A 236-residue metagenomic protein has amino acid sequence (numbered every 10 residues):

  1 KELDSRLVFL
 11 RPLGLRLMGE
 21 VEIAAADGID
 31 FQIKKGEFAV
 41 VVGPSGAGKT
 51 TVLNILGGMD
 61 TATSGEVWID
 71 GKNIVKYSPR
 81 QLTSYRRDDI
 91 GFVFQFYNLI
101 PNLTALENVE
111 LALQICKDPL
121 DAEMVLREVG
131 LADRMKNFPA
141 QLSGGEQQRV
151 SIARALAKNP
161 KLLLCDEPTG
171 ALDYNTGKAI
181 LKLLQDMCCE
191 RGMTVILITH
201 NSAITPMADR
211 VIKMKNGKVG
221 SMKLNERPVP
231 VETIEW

Functional and structural regions predicted by a protein language model:
K1-L15: Conserved N-terminal strand/loop that marks the beginning of ABC ATPase nucleotide-binding domains
P12-M214: ABC family nucleotide-binding domain
R210, K218-W236: Conserved beta-strand-loop-alpha-helix hinge in the C-terminal portion of ABC ATPase nucleotide-binding domains
